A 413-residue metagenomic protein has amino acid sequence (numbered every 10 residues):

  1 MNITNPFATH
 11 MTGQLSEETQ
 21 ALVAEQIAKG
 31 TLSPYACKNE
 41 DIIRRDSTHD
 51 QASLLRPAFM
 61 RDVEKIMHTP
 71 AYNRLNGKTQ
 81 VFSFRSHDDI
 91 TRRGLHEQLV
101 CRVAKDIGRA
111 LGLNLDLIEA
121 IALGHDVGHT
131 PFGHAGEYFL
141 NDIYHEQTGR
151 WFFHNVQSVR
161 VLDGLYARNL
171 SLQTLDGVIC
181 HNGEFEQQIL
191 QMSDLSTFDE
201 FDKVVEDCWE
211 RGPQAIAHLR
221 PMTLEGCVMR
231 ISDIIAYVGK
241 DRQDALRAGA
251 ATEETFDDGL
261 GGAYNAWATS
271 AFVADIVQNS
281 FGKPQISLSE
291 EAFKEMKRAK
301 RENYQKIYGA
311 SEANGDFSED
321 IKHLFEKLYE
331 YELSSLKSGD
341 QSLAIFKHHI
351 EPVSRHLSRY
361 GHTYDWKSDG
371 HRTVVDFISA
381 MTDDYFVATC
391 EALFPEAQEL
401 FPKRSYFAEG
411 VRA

Functional and structural regions predicted by a protein language model:
M1-G94, L99-I107, L115, G136 (+3 more regions): Histidine-centered, transition-metal-coordinating active-site segments
L111: Basic, low-complexity intrinsically disordered segments
A120-I121: Active-site alpha-helix of zinc metalloproteases
G124, G128-F132, A236: Short active-site segment of divalent metal-dependent hydrolases/proteases that encodes the spacing between
G133-E146: A glycine- and small-aliphatic-rich helix-loop capping segment at beta-alpha/alpha-beta transitions that lines
